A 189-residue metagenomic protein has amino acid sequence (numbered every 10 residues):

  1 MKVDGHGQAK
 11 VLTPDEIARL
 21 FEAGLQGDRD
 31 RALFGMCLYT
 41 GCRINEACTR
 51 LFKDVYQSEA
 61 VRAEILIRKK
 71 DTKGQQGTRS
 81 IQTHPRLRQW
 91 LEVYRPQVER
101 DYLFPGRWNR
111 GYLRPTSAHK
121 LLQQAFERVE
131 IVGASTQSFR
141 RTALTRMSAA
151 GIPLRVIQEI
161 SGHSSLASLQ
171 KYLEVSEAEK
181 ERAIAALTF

Functional and structural regions predicted by a protein language model:
V3, D15, R79, E174-F189: DNA/chromatin major-groove-contacting recognition/catalytic segments
H6, T72-E92, D101-Q123: C-terminal catalytic core of Y-nucleophile DNA break-rejoin enzymes
P14-T40, I44: Basic, Lys/Arg- and aromatic-enriched nucleic-acid-binding interface segment
A23, M36-C37, R146-M147, I160 (+1 more regions): Short alpha-helical segment immediately N-terminal to, or the first helix within, an HTH/HTH-like DNA-binding domain
C37-A60, R155: Short, charged phosphate-coordinating catalytic segments
E46-C48, A134, L144, G151-G162: Active-site-proximal segment of tyrosine recombinases
T49-P85: Conserved tyrosine-mediated DNA breakage-rejoining catalytic core shared by Y-recombinases
I67, D71-K73, S161-A186: Catalytic-site neighborhood detector that most strongly recognizes the C-terminal catalytic loop/helix of tyrosine
